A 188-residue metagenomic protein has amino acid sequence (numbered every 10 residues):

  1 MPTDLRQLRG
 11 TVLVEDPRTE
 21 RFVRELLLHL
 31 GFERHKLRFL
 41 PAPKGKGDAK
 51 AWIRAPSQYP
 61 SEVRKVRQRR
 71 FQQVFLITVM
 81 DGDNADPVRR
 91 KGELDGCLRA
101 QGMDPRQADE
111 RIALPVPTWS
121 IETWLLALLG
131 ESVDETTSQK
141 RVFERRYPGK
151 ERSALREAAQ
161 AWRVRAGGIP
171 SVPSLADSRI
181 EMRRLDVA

Functional and structural regions predicted by a protein language model:
M1-T11, R18-K46, P56-A188: C-terminal accessory helical subdomains adjacent to catalytic cores in phosphodiester- and nucleotide-handling enzymes
